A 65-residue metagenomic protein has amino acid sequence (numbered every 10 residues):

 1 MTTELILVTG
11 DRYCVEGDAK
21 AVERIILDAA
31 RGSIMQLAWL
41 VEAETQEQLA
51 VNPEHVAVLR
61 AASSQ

Functional and structural regions predicted by a protein language model:
M1-Q65: Eukaryotic intrinsically disordered, low-complexity regulatory linkers and tails enriched in Ser/Thr/Pro
